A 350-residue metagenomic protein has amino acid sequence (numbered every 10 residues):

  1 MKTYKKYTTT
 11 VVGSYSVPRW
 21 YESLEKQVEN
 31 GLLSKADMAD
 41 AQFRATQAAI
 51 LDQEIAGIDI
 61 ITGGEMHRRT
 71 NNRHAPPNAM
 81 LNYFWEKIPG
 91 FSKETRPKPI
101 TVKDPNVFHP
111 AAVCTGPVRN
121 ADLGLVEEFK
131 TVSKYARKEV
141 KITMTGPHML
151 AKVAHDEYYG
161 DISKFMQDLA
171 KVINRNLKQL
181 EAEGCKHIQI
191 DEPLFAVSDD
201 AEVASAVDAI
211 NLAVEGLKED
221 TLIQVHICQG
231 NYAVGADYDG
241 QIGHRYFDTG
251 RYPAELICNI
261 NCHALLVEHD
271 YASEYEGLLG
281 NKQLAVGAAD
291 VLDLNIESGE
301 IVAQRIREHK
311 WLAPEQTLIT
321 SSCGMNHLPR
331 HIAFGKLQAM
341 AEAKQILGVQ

Functional and structural regions predicted by a protein language model:
M1-Q350: Domain-level signal for soluble alpha/beta catalytic cores
